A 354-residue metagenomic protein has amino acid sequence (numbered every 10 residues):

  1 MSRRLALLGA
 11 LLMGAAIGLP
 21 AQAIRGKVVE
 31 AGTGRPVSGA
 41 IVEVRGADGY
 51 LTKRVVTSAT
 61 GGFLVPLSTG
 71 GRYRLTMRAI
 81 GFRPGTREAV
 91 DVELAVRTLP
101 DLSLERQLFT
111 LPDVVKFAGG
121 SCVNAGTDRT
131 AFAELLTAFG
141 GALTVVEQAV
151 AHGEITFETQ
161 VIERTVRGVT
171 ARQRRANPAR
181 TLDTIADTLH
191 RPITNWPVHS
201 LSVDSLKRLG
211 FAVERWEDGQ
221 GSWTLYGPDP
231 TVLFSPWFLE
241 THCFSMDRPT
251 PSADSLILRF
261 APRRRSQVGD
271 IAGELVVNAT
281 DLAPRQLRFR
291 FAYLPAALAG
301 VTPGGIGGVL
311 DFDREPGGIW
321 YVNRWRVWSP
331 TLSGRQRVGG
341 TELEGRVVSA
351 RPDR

Functional and structural regions predicted by a protein language model:
L19-V29, T110-D113: A short, Gly/Thr-enriched small/hydrophobic beta-strand-prone motif that recurs across taxa
K27-V37: Structural motif
G34, A40-G46, L75, K116: Hydrophobic beta-strand segments
A47-G62: Short, acidic Ser/Thr/Gly-rich low-complexity loop/linker segments typical of extracellular and cell-surface proteins
D48-Y50, R72, T76-A89: A short, solvent-exposed loop/turn motif at the edges and junctions of modular extracellular/periplasmic domains
V65-L67: Short, flexible loop/turn segments at beta-strand junctions in immunoglobulin-like and fibronectin type III
D91-L94, P100-T110, V114-A118: Conserved "repeat-terminator" motif of extracellular CCP/Sushi domains
V115-A272, Y293-A297, T331-R354: Structured extracytoplasmic
